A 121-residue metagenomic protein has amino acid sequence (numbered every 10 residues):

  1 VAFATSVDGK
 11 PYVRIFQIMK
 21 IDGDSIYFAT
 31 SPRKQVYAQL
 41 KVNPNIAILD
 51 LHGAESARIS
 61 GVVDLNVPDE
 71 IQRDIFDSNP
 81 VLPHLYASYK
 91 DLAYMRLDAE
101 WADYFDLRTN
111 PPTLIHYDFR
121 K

Functional and structural regions predicted by a protein language model:
V1-D8, I46-L49: A short, Trp-centered hydrophobic/proline-enriched beta-strand micro-motif
P11, S25-I26, A102: Hydrophobic residues embedded in beta-strands of well-ordered beta-sheets
V13-I15, K90: Short, surface-exposed coil-to-beta transition loops
Q17-I18, Y94: Short, surface-exposed charged micro-motifs
M19-A54: A short mixed-secondary-structure module that forms the rim of ligand-binding clefts
S56-K121: Charged, gly/pro-rich active-site loop segments
